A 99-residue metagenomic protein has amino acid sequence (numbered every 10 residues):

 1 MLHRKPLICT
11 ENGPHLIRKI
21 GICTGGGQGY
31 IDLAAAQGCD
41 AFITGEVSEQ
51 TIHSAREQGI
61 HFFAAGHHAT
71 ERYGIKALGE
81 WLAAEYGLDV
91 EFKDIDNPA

Functional and structural regions predicted by a protein language model:
M1-A99: Active-site catalytic microenvironments in core metabolic enzymes, especially phosphate/sugar-handling
